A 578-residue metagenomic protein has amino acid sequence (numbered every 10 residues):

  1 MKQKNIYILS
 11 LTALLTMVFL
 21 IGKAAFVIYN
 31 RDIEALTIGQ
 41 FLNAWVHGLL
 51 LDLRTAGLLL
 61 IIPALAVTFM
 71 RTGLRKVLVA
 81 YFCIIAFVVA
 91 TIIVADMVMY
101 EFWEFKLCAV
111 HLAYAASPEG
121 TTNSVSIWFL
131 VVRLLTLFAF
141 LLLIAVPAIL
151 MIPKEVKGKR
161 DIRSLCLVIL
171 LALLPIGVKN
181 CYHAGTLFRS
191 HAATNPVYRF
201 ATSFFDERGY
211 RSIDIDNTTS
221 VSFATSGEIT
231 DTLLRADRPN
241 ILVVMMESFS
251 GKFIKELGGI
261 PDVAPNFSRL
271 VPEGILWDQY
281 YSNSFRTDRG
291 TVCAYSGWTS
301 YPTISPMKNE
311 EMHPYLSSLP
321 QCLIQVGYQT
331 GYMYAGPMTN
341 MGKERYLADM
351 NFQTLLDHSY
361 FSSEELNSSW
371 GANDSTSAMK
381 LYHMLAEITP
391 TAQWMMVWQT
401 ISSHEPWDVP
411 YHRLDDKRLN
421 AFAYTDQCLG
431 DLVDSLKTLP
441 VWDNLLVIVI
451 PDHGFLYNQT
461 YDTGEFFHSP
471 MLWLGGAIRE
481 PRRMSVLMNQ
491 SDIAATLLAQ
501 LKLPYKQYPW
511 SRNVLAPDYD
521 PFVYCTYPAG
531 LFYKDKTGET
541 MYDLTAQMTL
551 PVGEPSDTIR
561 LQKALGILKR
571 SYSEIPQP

Functional and structural regions predicted by a protein language model:
K2-S203: Transmembrane and membrane-interface helices of multi-pass, inner-membrane envelope-modifying transferases
Y7, L11, G39, R75-Y81 (+9 more regions): Generic detection of long, well-ordered alpha-helical segments
Y7-L9, I478-P578: Membrane-interface soluble catalytic domains
R31-A35, E104, G297, P517 (+1 more regions): Short loop/turn hinge sites at secondary-structure boundaries
A35, P63-A64, C108, G259 (+3 more regions): Hydrophobic alpha-helical membrane context
G48, C108, T354-S359, P410 (+3 more regions): Short, solvent-exposed coil/turn linker segments
H111, G120, L130, P196 (+5 more regions): Exposed alpha-helical structural elements
T194-P509, D518-D520, C525-P528: Soluble catalytic regions of membrane-associated enzymes that act on cell-envelope and secretory-pathway components
